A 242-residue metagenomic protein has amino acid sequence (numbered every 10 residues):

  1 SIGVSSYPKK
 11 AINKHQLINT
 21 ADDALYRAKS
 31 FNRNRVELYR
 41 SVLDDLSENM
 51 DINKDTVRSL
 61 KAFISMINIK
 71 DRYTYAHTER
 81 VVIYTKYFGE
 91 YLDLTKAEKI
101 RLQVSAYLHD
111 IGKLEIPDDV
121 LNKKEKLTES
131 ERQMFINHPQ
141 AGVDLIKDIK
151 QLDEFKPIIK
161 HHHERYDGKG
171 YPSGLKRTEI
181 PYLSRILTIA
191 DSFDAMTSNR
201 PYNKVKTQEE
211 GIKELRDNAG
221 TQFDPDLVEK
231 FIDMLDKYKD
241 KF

Functional and structural regions predicted by a protein language model:
S1-L17: Catalytic strand-loop-helix junctions within cyclic-nucleotide turnover domains
I2-S6, L38-V42, H163: A general secondary-structure junction signal
I12-H15, L43, D51, S59-F242: Metal-dependent catalytic cores of enzymes that make or break cyclic nucleotides and related phosphoester linkages
N19-V42: Catalytic/regulatory signature loops of cyclic-dinucleotide turnover enzymes and related class III nucleotidyl cyclases
